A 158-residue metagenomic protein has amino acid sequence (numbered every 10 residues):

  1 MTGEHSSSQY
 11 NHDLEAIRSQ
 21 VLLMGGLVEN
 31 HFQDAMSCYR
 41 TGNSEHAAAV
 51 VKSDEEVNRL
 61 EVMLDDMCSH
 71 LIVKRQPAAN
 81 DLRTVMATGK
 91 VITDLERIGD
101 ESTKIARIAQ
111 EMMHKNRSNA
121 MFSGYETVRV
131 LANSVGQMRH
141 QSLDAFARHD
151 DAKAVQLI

Functional and structural regions predicted by a protein language model:
M1-I158: Cytosolic, long alpha-helical scaffolding segments
